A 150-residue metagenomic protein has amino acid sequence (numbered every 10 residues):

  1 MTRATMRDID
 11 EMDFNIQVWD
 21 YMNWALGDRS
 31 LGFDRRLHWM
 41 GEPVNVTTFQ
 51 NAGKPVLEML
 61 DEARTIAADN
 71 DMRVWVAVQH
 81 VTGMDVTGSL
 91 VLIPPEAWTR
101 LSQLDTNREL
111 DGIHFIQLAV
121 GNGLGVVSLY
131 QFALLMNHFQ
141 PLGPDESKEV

Functional and structural regions predicted by a protein language model:
M1-F33: Acidic-basic catalytic patches of nuclease active cores, encompassing PD-(D/E)XK and other metal-cofactor nuclease
D13, G27, G32, D71 (+3 more regions): Short, flexible coil/linker elements and helix-boundary hinge sites characteristic of intrinsically disordered
D20, A25, M40, N45-L101: Catalytic cores of nucleic-acid endonucleases
F33-H38, G112-I113: Short linear loop/turn motifs
H80-V150: Domain-level recognition of nuclease-like catalytic cores that cleave nucleotide substrates
